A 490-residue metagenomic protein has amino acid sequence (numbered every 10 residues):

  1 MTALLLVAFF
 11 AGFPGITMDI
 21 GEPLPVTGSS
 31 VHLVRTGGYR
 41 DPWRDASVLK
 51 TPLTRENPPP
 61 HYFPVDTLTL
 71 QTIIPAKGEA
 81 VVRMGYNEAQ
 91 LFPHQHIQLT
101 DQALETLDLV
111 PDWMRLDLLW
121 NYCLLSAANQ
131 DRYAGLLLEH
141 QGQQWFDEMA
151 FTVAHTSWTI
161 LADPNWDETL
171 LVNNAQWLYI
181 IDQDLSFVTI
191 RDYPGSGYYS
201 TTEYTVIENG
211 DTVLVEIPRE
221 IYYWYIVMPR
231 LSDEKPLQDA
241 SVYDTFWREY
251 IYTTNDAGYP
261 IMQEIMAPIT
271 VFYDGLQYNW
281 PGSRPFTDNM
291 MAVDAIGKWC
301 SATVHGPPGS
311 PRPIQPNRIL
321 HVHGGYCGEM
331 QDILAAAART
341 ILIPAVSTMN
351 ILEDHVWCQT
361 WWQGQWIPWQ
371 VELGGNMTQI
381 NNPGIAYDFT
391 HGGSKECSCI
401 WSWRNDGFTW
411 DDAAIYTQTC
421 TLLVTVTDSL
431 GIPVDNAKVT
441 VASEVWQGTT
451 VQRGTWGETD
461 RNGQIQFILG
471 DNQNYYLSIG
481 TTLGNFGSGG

Functional and structural regions predicted by a protein language model:
M1-T17: Secretory targeting signatures
F9, H321-G324, S478: Compositionally biased, low-hydrophobicity segments enriched in charged and small polar residues
G12-M290, T340, I385-G490: N-terminal accessory/pre-domain segments preceding catalytic cores
G15, G21-P23, S29-L33, A46 (+7 more regions): Hydrophobic/aromatic-rich core segments of domains that either
C300-V304: Sec/Tat-exported extracytoplasmic proteins
H305-P308, T449: Short hydrophobic/aromatic-rich motifs at helix boundaries and adjacent loops
